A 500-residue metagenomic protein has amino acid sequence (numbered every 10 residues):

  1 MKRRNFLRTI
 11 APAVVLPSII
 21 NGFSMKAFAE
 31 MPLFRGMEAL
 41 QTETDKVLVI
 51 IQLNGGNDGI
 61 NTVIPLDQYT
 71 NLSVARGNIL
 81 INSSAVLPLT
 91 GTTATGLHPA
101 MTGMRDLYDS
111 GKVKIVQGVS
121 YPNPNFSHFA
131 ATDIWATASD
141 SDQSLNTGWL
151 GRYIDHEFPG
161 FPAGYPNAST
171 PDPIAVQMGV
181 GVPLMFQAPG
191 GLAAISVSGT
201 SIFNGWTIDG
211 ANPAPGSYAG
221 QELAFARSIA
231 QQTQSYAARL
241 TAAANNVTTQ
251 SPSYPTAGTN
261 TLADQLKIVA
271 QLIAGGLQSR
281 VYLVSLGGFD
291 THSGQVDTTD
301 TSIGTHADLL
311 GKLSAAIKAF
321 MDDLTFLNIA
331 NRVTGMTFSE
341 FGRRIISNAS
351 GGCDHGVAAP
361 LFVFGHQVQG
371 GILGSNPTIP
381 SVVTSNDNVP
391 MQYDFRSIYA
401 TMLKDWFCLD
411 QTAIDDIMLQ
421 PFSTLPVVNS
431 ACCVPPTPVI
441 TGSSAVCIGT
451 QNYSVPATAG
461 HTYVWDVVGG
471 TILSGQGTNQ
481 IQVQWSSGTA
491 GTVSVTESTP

Functional and structural regions predicted by a protein language model:
M1-S314, A319-L327, I346, P360-C433: Feature for exported/extracytoplasmic and membrane-associated proteins, marking the mature portion
D323-N331, G335-D354, F362: Hydrophobic alpha-helical bundle architecture
V434-G442: Proline-enriched interdomain boundary motifs that mark the N-terminal boundary and often initiate the first structured
I448-A457: A short beta-strand segment in extracellular, disulfide-stabilized domains
A457-V464: Solvent-exposed loop segments of extracellular immunoglobulin-like
I472-G477: Short beta-strand segments within Ig-like beta-sandwich modules, predominantly Fibronectin type-III
N479-A490: Solvent-exposed segments in extracellular or luminal domains encompassing
